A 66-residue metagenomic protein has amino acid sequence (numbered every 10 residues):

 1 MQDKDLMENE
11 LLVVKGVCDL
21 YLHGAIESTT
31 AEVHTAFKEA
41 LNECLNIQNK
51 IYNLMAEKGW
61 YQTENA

Functional and structural regions predicted by a protein language model:
M1-A66: Amphipathic alpha-helical hairpins
